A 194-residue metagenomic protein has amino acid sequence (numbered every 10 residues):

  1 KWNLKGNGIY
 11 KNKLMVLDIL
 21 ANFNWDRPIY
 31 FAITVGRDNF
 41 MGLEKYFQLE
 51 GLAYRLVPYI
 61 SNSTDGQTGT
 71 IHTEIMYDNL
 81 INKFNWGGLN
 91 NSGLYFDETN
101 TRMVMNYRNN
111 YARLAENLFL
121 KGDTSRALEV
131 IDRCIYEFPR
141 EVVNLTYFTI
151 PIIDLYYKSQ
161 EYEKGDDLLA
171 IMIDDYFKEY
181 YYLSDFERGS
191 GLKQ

Functional and structural regions predicted by a protein language model:
K1-Q194: ER/secretory pathway lumenal C-terminal domains and tails of membrane proteins involved in glycoprotein biogenesis
